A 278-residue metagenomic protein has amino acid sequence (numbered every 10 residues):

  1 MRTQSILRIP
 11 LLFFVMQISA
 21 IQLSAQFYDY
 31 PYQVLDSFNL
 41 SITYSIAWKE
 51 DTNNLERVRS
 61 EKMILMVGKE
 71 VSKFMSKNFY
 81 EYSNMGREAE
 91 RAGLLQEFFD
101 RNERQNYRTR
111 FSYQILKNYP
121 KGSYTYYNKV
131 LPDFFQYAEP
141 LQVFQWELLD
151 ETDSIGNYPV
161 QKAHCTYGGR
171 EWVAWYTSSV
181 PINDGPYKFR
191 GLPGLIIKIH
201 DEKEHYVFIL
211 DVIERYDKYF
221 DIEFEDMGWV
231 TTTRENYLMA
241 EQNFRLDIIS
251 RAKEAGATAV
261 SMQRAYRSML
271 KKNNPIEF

Functional and structural regions predicted by a protein language model:
M1-Y32, I276-F278: Bacterial Sec-dependent N-terminal signal peptides
Y28, Q33-F278: Extended soluble regions of mature proteins
